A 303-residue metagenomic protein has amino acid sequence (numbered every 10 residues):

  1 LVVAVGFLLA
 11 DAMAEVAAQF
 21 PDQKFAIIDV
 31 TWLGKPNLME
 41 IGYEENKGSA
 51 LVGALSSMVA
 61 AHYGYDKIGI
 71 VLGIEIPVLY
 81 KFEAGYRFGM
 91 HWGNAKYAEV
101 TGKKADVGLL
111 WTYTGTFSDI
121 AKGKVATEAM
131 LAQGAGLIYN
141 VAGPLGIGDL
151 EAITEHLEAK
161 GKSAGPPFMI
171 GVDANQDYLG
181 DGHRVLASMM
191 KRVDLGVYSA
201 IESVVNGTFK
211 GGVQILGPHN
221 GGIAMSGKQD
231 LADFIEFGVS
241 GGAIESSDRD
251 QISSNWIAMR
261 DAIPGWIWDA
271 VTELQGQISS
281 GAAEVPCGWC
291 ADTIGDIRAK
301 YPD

Functional and structural regions predicted by a protein language model:
L1-D303: A residue-level marker of the well-folded mature domains of exported/periplasmic proteins
